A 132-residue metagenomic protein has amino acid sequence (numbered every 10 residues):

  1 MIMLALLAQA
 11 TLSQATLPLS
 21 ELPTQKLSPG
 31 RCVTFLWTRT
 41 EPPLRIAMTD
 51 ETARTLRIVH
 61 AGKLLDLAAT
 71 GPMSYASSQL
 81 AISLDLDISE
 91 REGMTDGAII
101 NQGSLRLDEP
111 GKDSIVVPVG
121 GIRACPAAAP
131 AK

Functional and structural regions predicted by a protein language model:
M1-A10: Sec-dependent N-terminal signal peptides
T11-K132: Cysteine-centric segments in proteins
